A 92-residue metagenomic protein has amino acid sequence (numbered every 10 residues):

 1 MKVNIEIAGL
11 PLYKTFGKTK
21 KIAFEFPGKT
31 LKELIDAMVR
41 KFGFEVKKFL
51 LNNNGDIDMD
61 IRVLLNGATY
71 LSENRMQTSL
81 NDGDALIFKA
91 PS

Functional and structural regions predicted by a protein language model:
M1-S92: Ubiquitin-like/PB1-type beta-grasp interaction modules and other compact soluble beta-rich domains
